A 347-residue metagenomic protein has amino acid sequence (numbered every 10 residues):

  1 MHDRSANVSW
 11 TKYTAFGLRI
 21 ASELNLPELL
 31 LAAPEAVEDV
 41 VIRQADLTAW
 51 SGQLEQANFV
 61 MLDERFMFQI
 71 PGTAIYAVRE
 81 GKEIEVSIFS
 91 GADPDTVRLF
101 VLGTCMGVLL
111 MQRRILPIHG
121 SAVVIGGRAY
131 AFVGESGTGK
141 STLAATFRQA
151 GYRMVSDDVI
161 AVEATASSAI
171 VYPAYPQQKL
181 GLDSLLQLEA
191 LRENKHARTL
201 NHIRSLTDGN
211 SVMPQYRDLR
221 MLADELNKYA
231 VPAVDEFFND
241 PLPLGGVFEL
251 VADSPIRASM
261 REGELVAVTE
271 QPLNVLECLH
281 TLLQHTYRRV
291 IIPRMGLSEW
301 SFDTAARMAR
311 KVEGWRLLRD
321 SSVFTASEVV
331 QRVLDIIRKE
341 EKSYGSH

Functional and structural regions predicted by a protein language model:
M1-D93, Q331-H347: Long, basic/Gly/Ser/Thr-rich N-terminal segments that mediate initial subcellular attachment or targeting
H2-E23, L29, G126, Y130-E135 (+1 more regions): Glycine-rich, often acidic-flanked micro-motifs that create phosphate/phosphodiester-binding or positioning elements
A49-S51, G72-A77, A92-T96, K179-L182 (+2 more regions): Short, surface-exposed beta-strand/loop "edge" segments at domain boundaries and coil↔beta transitions
V60, D93, V97, V101 (+4 more regions): Generic, well-ordered alpha-helical segments
Q69-A129: Extreme N-terminal, non-catalytic leader segments that precede Walker-type/kinase nucleotide-binding cores
K140: Conserved lysine of the Walker
L143-A144: Post-Walker A alpha-helix
F147: Aromatic pocket-lining residues of Rossmann-like dinucleotide-binding sites
